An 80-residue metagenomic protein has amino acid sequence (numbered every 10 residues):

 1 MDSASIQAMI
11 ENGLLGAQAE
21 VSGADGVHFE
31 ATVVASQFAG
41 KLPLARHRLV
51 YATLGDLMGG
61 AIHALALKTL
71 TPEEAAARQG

Functional and structural regions predicted by a protein language model:
M1-G26: N-terminal first-folded block
I6, I10, L44-M58: Short, non-transmembrane amphipathic alpha-helical segments
A17, D25-F29, A61-L65: A generic structural signal for short beta-strands and their flanking turns/coil linkers
S22, T32-V34, K68-L70: Solvent-exposed beta-strand sheet faces enriched in polar/charged residues
T32-A45: A short interface-forming secondary-structure element
Y51-G80: C-terminal structural segments of small proteins and small subunits
